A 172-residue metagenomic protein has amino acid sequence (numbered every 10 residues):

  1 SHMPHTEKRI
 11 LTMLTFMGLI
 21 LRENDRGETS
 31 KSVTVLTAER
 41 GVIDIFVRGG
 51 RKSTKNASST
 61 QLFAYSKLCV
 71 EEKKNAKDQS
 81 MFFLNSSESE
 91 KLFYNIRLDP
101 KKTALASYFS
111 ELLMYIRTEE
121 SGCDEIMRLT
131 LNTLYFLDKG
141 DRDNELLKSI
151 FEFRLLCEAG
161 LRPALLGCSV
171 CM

Functional and structural regions predicted by a protein language model:
P4-K31, L36-M172: Non-catalytic alpha-helical scaffolds and adjoining flexible linkers that form interface surfaces for assembly
